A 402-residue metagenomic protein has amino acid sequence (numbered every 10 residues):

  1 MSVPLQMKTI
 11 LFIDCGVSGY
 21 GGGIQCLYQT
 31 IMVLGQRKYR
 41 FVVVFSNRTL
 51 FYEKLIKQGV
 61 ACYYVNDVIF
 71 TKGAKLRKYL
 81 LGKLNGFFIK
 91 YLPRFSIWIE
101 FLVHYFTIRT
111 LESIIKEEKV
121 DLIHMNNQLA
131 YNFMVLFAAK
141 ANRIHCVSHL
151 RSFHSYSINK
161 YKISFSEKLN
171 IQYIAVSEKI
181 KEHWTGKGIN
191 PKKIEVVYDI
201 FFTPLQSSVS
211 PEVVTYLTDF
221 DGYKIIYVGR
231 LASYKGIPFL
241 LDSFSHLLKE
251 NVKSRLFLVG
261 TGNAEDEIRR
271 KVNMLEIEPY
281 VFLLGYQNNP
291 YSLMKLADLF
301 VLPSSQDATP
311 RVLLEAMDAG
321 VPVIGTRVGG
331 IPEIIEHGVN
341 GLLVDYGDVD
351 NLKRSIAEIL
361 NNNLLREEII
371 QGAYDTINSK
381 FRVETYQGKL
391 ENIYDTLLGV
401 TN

Functional and structural regions predicted by a protein language model:
G21-Q29, Y223-H246, V252, N263-R269 (+3 more regions): A conserved mid-protein helix/loop that constitutes part of the nucleotide-sugar donor-binding site
Y63-N66, K168-S208: Donor nucleotide-sugar binding/catalytic pocket of nucleotide-sugar-dependent glycosyltransferases
Q206-F220, K224, K389: A short helix/loop element that forms part of the nucleotide-sugar donor recognition site in Leloir-type
R269-G285: Nucleotide-activated donor-binding/catalytic signature segment of Leloir-type glycosyltransferases, i.e., the conserved
Y286, S305: Aromatic "clamp/platform" in nucleotide-sugar-dependent glycosyltransferases that forms part of the donor/acceptor
P322-G325, I335: Short hydrophobic beta-strand element within catalytic cores of glycosyltransferases and related nucleotide-activated
H337-G338, L342-V349, E358-L364: Conserved acidic donor-binding segment of nucleotide-sugar-dependent glycosyltransferases
N351, E358, L365-D395: A short, well-ordered alpha-helix in the C-terminal region of glycosyltransferases
